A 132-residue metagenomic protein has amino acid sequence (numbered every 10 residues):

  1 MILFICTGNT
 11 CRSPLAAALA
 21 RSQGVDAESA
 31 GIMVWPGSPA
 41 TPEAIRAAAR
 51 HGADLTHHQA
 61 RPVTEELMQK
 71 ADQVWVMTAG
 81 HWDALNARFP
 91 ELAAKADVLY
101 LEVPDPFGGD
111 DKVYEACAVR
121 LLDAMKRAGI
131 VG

Functional and structural regions predicted by a protein language model:
M1-K70, K126: Conserved active-site segments centered on acidic
G8, T78-A79: Helix N-cap/beta->alpha junction signal
Q73, A79-G132: Phosphate-binding/catalytic loops
